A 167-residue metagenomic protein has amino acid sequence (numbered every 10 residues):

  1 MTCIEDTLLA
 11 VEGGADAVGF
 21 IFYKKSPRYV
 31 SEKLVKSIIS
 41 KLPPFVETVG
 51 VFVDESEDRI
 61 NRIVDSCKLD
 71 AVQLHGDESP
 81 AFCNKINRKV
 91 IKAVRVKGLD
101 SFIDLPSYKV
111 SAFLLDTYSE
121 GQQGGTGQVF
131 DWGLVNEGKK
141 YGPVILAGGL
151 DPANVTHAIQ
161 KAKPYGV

Functional and structural regions predicted by a protein language model:
M1-V167: Conserved N-terminal beta1-alpha1 strand-loop-helix module at the mouth
